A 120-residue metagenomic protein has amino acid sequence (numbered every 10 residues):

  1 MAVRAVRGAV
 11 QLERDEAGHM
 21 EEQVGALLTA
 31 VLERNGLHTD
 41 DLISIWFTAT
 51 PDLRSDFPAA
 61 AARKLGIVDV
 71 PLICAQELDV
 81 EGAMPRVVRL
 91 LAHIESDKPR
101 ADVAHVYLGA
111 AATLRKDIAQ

Functional and structural regions predicted by a protein language model:
M1-Q120: Terminal domain-initiation and capping elements
